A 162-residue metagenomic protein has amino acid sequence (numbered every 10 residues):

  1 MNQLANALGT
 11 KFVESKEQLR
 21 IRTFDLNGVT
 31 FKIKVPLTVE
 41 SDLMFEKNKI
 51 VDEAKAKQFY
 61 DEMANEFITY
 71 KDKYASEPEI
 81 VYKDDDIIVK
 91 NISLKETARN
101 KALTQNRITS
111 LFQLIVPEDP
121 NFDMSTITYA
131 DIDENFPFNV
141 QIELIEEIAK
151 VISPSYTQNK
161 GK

Functional and structural regions predicted by a protein language model:
M1-S15, A149-K162: Short acidic DE-rich linear segments
L4-N6, F24, T97: Residue-level detector of intrinsically disordered, flexible termini and proteolytic processing junctions
T10, E17-L19, N100: Residue-level detector of functional hotspots within protein domains
E17-G28: Short acidic-hydrophobic surface loop/beta-edge motif
V29, P36-K162: Short, surface-exposed, charged amphipathic helix/loop patches that serve as local interaction elements
